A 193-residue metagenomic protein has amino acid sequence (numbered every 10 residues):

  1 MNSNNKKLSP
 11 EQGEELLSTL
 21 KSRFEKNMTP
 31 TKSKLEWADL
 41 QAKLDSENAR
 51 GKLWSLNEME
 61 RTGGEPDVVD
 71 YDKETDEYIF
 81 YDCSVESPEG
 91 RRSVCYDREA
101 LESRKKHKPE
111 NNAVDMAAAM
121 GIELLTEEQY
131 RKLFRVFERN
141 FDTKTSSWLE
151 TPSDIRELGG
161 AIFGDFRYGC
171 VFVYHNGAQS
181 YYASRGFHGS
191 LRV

Functional and structural regions predicted by a protein language model:
N2-E123, E127-V193: A binding-site-centric feature that preferentially detects glycan-recognition modules on secreted/surface proteins
